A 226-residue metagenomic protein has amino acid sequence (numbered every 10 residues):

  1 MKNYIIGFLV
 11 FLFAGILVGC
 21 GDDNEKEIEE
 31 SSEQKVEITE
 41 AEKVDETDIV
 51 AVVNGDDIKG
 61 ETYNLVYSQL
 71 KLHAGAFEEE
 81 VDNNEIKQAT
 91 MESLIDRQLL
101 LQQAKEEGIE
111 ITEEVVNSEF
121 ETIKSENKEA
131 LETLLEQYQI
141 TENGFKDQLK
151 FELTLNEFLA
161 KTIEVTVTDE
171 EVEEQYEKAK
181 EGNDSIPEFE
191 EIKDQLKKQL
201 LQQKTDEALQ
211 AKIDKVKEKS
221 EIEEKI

Functional and structural regions predicted by a protein language model:
M1-D82, K178-E181, E191-I226: Short, low-structural-confidence N-terminal segments
F8-F13, F77, F120, F145 (+3 more regions): Phenylalanine-focused residue identity feature
V36-I140, F145, E207: N-terminal targeting/tethering segments
K71, E85-A104, V115, I140-T141 (+7 more regions): Solvent-exposed aromatic/hydrophobic patches embedded in short alpha-helical segments
A76, E129, E164-T168, S185 (+1 more regions): Charged, solvent-exposed alpha-helical segments that act as regulatory interaction surfaces
E106-G108, E113, S185-E188, A211 (+1 more regions): Surface-exposed patches in mature extracellular/periplasmic domains of secreted proteins
V115-E129, E174-E188, E221: Short, mixed-charge aromatic SLiMs
A130-Y138, D184-K198: Charged/polar, low-hydrophobicity segments characteristic of intrinsically disordered regions and flexible loops
